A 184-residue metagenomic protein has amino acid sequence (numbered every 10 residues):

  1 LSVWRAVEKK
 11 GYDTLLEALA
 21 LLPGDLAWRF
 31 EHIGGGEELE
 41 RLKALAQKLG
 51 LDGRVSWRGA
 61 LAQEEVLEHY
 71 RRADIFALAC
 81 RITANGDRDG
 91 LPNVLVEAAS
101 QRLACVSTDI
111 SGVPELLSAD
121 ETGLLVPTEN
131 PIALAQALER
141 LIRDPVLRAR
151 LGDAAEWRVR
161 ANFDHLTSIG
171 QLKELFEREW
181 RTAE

Functional and structural regions predicted by a protein language model:
W4-V7, Y12-W57, E64-E65: A conserved nucleotide-sugar
A60-L61, E68-A73, V96: Short alpha-helical donor nucleotide-sugar binding micro-motif in glycosyltransferases
R71-G86, L103: Acidic donor-binding loop of glycosyltransferase active sites
R88-L95, V113: Short glycine/serine-rich donor-binding loops of glycosyltransferases
L95, S100, A104-S107: Short hydrophobic beta-strand element within catalytic cores of glycosyltransferases and related nucleotide-activated
S107-D120, L124-L125: Short acidic/histidine- and often glycine-rich active-site loop of Leloir-type glycosyltransferases that engages
A119-D120, L124-P131, R140-V146: Conserved acidic donor-binding segment of nucleotide-sugar-dependent glycosyltransferases
A133, R140, L147-N162, S168-E174: A short, well-ordered alpha-helix in the C-terminal region of glycosyltransferases
